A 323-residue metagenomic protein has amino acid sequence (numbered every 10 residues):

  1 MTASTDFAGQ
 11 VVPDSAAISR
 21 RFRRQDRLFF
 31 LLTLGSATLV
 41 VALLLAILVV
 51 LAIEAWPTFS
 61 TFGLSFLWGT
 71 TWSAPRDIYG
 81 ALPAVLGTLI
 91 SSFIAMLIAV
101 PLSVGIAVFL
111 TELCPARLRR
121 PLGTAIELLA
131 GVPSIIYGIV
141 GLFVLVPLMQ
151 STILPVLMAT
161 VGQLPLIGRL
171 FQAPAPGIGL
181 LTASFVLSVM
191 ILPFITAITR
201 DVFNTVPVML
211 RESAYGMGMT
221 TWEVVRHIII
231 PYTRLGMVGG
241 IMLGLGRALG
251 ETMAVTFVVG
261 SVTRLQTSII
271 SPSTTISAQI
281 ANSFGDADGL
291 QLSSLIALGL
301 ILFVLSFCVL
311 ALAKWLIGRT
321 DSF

Functional and structural regions predicted by a protein language model:
M1-A37, A313-F323: Transmembrane alpha-helical segments of polytopic membrane transport and secretion proteins
V12-L32, L51-A95, P115-A116, A173 (+1 more regions): Periplasmic/extracellular loop-to-transmembrane helix junction in inner-membrane transport proteins
T61-Y79, I139-V189: Membrane-interfacial helix termini and adjacent extracytoplasmic/periplasmic loops of multi-pass transporters
A95-I126, P147, A313-R319: Transmembrane-helix boundary motif in ABC transporter permease subunits
V104-F109, R119, G123, R169-G216 (+2 more regions): Membrane-cytosol interface at the C-terminal ends of specific transmembrane alpha-helices in multi-pass membrane
T124, L128, V132, I136 (+3 more regions): Transmembrane alpha-helices
R200-N204, V208, N282-F323: C-terminal transmembrane helix and the adjacent membrane-cytosol boundary/short C-terminal tail of inner/organellar
V255-F303: Interhelical loop and adjacent transmembrane-helix boundary motif in polytopic membrane transport permeases
